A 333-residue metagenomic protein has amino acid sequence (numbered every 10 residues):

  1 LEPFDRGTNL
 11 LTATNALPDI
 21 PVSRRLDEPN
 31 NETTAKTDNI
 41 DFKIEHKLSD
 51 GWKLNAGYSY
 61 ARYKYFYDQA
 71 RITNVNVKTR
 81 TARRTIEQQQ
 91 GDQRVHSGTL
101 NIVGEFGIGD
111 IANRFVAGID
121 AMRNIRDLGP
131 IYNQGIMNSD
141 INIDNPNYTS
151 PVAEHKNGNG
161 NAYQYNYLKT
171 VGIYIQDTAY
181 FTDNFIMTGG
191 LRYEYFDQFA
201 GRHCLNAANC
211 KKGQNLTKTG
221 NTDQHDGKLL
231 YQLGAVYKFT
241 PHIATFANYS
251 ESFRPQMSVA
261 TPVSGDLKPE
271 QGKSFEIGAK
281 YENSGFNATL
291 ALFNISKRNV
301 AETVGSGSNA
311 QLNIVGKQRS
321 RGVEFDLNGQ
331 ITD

Functional and structural regions predicted by a protein language model:
L1-K47, Y60-Q93, I136-N166, T170: Acidic/polar loop-and-plug regions of large Gram-negative outer-membrane beta-barrel proteins
E2-L17, K36, Y67-T73, L128-Q134 (+4 more regions): Outer-membrane beta-barrel translocator domains and adjoining extracellular loop/strand segments of Gram-negative
L10-P21, Q89, R94-E105, R114-V116 (+2 more regions): Solvent-exposed loop/turn elements at secondary-structure boundaries
R25-N30, N39, K43, R83-Q89 (+9 more regions): Extracellular loop and loop/strand-boundary signature of outer-membrane beta-barrel proteins
T34-D38, D92-H96, Y167-V171, H225-L229 (+3 more regions): Residues that define the transmembrane beta-barrel architecture of outer-membrane proteins
T37-K43, G51-E105, L168-H203, K228-R254 (+1 more regions): Surface-exposed extracellular loop regions of Gram-negative outer-membrane beta-barrel proteins
K43-S59, Y63-Q69, K238, T245-F246 (+1 more regions): Membrane-embedded beta-barrel scaffold of Gram-negative outer-membrane proteins
K64, A112, V116-T240, P262: Signature of Gram-negative outer-membrane beta-barrel scaffolds
